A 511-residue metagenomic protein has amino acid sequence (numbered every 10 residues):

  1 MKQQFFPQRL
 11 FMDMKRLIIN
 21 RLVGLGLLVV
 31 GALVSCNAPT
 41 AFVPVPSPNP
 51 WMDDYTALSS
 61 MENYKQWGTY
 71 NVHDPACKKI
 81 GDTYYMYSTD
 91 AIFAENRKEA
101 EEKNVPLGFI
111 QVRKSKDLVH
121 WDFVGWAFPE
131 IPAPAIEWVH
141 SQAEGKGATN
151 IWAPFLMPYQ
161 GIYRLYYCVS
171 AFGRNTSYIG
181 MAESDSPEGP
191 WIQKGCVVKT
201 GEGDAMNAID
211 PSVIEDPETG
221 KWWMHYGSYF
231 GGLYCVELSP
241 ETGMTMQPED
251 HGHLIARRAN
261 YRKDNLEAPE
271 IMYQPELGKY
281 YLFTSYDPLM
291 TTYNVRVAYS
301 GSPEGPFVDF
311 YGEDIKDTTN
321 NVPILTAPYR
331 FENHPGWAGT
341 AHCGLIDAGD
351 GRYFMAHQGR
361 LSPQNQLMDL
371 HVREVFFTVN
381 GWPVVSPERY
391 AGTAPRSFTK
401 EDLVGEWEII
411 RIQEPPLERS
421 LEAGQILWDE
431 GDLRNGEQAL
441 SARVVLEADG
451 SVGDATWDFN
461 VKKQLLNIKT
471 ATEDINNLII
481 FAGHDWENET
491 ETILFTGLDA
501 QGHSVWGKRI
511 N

Functional and structural regions predicted by a protein language model:
P7-V23: Bacterial N-terminal signal peptides that target proteins for export
V23-V34: Bacterial N-terminal signal peptides
C36-N511: Carbohydrate-active catalytic/glycan-binding domains of CAZyme proteins, especially the secreted or lumenal ectodomains
